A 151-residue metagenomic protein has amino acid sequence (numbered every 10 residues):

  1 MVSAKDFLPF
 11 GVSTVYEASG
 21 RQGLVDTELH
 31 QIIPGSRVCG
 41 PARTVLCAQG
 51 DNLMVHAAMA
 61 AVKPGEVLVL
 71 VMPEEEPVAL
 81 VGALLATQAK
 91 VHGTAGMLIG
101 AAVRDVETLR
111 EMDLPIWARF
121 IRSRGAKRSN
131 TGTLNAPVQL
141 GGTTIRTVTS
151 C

Functional and structural regions predicted by a protein language model:
M1-T147: Feature captures the catalytic cores and cofactor-binding loops of soluble hydro-lyases/lyases that act on carboxylate
